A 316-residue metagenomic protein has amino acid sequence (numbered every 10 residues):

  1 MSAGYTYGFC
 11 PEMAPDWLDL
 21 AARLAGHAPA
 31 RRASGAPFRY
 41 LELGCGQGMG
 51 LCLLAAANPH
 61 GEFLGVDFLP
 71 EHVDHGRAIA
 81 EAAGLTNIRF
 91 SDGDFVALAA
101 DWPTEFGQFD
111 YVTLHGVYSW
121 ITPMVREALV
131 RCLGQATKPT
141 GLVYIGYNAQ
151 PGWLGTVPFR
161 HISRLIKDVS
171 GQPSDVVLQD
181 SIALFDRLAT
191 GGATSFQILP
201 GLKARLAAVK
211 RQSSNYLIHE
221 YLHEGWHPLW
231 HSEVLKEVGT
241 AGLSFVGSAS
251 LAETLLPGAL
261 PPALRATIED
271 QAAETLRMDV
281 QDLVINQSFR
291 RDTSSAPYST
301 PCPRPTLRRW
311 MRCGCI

Functional and structural regions predicted by a protein language model:
M1-E105, P151-H161: N-terminal charged/capping segments associated with class I S-adenosyl-L-methionine
G26-A36, L43, R187-R205: Conserved oxyanion/phosphate-binding beta-strand-loop segments in alpha/beta enzyme cores
G61, T140-G141: Surface-exposed loop/turn positions
A80, T104-Q108, E127-V130, V157-I166 (+3 more regions): Short secondary-structure boundary/capping segments
F109-M124: A short SAM/SAH-binding and catalytic strip from SAM-dependent methyltransferases
E127-P139: A short glycine-rich, Lys/Arg-flanked "PGG" loop and its adjoining helix->strand segment in the class I
I145-Q172, D180, L188-T194: Conserved class I S-adenosyl-L-methionine
S195-I316: Rossmann-like AdoMet/SAM-dependent catalytic core
